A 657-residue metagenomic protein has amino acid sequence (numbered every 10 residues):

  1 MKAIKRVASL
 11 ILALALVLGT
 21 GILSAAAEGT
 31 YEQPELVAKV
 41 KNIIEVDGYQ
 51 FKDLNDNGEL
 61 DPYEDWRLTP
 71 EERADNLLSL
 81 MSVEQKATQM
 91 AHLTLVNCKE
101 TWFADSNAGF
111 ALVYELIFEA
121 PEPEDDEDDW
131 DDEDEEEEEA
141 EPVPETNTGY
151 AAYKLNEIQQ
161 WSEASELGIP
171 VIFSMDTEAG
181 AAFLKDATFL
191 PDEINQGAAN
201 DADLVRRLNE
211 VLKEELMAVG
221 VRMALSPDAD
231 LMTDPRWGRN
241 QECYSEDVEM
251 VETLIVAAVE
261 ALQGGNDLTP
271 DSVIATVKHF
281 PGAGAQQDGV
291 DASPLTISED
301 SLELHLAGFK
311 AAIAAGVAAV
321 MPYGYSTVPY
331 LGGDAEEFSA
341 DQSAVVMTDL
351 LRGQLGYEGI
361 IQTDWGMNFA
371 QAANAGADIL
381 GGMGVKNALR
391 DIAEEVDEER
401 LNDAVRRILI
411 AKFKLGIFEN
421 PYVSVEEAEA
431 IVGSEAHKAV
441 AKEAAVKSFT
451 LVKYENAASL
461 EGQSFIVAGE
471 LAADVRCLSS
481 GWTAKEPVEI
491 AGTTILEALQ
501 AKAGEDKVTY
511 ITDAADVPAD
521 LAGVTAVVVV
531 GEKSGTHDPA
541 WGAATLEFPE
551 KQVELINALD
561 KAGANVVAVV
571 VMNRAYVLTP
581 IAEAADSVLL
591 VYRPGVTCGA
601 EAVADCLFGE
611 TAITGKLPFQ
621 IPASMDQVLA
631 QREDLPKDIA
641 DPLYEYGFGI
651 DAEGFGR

Functional and structural regions predicted by a protein language model:
K2, L23-G48, L54, Y114 (+6 more regions): C-terminal non-catalytic regions of proteins with extracellular/luminal or membrane-system context
E28-A198, R206-R207, M217, A224-L225 (+1 more regions): N-terminal hydrophobic targeting/anchoring segments and the immediately downstream early-domain regions of hydrolases
S82, D176, D201, L216 (+6 more regions): Conserved, mostly hydrophobic/aromatic
T88-T94, G109-V113, V171-T177, M223-P227 (+5 more regions): Hydrophobic faces of well-ordered beta-strands that scaffold small-molecule active sites in alpha/beta enzyme cores
L116-T148, D186-L204, P235-L254, D288-E303 (+5 more regions): Glycine-rich tight-turn/loop motif centered on a GG-T
E145-G149, E157-S165, E246-R407: Second-shell residues forming the walls of enzyme active-site clefts
T146-F189, L212-M232, V251-G284, E461-S464: Glycine-rich, aromatic-flanked loop segments that form ligand/cofactor-binding clefts across common enzyme folds
